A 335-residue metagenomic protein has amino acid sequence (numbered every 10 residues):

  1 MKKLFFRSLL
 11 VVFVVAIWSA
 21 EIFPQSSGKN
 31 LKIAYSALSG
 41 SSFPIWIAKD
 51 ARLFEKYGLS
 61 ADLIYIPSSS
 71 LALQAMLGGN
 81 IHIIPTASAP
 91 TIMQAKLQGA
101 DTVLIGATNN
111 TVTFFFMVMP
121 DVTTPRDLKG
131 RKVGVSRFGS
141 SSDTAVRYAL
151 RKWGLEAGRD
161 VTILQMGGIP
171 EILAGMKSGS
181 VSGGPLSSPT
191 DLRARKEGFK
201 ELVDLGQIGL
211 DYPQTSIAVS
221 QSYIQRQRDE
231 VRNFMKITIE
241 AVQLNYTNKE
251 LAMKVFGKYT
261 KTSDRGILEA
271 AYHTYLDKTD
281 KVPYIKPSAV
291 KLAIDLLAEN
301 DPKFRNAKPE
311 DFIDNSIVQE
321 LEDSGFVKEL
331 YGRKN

Functional and structural regions predicted by a protein language model:
M1-L9: Bacterial N-terminal signal peptides that target proteins for export
S8-E21: Bacterial N-terminal signal peptides
Q25-S178, S182-S188, E201-D211: Short, glycine-/small- and polar/acidic-enriched structural segments that line small-molecule recognition paths
W46, I92-M93, R147, L192-R195 (+3 more regions): Predominant activation on well-ordered alpha-helical scaffold segments within soluble catalytic domains
P90, P170-K261: Pocket-lining segment of extracytoplasmic ligand-binding domains
G139-A157, K236-E269, E310-G325: Ligand-binding clefts/hinges and TM-proximal coupling segments of bilobed small-molecule sensing domains
R226-A307: Secondary-structure end/capping motifs
A298-N335: Conserved C-terminal helix/tail region of periplasmic/extracytoplasmic solute-binding proteins
